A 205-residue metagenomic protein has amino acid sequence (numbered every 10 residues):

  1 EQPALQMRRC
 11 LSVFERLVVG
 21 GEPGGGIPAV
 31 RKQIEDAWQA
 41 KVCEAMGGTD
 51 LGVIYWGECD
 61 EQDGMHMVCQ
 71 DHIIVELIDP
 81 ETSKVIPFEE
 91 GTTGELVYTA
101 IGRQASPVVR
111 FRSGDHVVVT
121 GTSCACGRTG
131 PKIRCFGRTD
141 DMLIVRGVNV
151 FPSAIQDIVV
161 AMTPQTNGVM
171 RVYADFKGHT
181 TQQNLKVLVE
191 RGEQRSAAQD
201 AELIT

Functional and structural regions predicted by a protein language model:
E1-T205: Active-site glycine/GP-rich loop and adjacent strand/helix microenvironment that borders small-molecule binding pockets
